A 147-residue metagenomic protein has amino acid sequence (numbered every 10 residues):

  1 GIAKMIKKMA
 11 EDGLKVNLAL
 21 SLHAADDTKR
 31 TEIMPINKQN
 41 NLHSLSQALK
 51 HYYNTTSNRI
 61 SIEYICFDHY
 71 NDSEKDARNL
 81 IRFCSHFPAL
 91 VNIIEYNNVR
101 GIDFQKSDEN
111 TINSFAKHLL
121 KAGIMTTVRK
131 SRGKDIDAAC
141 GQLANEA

Functional and structural regions predicted by a protein language model:
G1-A122: Conserved AdoMet/S-adenosylmethionine-binding subsite of the radical SAM
I94, R129-S131: Conserved beta-strand termini and adjacent loop/short-helix elements that scaffold enzyme active sites in alpha/beta
N110, T126-R129: Structured C-terminal cores of nucleic-acid metabolism proteins
K121, S131-A147: Radical SAM enzyme core and accessory elements
